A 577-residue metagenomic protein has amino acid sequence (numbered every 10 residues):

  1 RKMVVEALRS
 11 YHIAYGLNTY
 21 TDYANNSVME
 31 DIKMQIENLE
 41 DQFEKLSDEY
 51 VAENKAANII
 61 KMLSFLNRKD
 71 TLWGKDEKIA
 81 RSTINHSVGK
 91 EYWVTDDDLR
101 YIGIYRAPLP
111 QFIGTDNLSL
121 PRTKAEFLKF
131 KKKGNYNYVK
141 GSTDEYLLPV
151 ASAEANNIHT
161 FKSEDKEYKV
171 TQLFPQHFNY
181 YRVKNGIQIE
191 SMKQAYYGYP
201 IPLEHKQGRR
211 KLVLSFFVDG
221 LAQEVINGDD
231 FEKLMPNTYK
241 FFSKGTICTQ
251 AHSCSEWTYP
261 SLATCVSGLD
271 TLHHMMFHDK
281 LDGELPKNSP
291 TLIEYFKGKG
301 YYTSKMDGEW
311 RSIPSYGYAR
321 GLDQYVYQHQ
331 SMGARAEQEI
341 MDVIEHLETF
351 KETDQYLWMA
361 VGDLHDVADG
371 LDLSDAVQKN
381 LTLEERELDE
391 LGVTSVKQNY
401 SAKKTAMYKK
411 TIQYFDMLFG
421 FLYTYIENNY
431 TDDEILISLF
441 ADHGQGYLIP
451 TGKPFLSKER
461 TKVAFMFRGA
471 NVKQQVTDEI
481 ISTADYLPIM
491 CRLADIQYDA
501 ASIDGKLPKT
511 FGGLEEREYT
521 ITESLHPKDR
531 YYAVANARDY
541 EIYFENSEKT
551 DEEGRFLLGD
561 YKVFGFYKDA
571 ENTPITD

Functional and structural regions predicted by a protein language model:
R9-D577: Catalytic domains that recognize anionic headgroups
